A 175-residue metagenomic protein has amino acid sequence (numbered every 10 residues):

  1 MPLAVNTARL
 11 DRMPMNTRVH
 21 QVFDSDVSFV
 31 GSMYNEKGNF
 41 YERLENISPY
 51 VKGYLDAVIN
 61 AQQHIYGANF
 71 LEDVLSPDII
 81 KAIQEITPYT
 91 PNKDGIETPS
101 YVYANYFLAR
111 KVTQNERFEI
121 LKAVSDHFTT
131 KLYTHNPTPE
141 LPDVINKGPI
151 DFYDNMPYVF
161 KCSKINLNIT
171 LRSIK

Functional and structural regions predicted by a protein language model:
M1-K175: Nucleotide-sugar donor-binding catalytic core of glycosyltransferases
